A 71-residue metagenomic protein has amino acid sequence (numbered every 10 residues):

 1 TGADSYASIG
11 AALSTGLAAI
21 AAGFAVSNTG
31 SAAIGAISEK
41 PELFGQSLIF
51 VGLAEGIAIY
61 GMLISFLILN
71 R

Functional and structural regions predicted by a protein language model:
T1-R71: Hydrophobic, small-residue-rich transmembrane alpha-helices and their short perimembrane loops in multi-pass membrane
